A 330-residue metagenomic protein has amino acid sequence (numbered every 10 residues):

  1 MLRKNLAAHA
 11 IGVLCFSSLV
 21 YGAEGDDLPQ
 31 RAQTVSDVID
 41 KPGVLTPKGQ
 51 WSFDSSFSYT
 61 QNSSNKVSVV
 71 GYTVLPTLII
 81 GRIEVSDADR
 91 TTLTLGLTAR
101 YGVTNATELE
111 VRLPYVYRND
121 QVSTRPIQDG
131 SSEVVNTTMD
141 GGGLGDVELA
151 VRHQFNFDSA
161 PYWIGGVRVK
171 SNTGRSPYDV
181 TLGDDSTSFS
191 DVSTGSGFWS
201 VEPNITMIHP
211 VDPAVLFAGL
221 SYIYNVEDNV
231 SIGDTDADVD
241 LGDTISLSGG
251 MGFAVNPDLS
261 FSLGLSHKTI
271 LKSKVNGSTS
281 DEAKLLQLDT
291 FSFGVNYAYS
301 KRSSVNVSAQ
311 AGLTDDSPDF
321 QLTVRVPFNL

Functional and structural regions predicted by a protein language model:
Y21-L75, R175-P177: Outer-membrane beta-barrel biogenesis signature
P42, F53, F57, L97-Y101 (+9 more regions): Residues on the lipid-exposed face of transmembrane beta-strands in outer-membrane beta-barrel proteins
G49, T91-L95, E133, T137-V147 (+5 more regions): Residues that define the transmembrane beta-barrel architecture of outer-membrane proteins
G49-S64, S186-V275: Detector for outer-membrane/organellar transmembrane beta-barrel domains, recognizing the amphipathic beta-strand
F57-S63, L113-N119, F155, V169-R175 (+5 more regions): Transmembrane beta-strands of outer-membrane beta-barrel pores
K66, Y72-P76, N229-L330: Outer membrane beta-barrel transmembrane domains
T107-L109, S159-W163, P213-L216, D258-F261 (+1 more regions): Repeated loop/turn-to-beta-strand initiation elements of outer-membrane beta-barrel proteins
Y117-D234, A283: Outer-membrane pore/translocation modules
